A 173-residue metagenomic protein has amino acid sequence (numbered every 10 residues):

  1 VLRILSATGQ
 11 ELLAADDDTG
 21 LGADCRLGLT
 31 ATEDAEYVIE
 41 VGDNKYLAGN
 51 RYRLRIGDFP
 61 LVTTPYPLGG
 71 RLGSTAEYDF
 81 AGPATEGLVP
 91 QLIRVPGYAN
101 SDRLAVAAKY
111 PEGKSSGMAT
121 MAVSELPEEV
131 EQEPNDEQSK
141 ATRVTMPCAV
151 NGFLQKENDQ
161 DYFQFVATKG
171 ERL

Functional and structural regions predicted by a protein language model:
V1-E112, V123, D136, T145-M146 (+1 more regions): Acidic, Ser/Thr/Pro-rich low-complexity intrinsically disordered segments
G117-P127: Short beta-strand elements
L126-V144: Extracellular carbohydrate-recognition regions
